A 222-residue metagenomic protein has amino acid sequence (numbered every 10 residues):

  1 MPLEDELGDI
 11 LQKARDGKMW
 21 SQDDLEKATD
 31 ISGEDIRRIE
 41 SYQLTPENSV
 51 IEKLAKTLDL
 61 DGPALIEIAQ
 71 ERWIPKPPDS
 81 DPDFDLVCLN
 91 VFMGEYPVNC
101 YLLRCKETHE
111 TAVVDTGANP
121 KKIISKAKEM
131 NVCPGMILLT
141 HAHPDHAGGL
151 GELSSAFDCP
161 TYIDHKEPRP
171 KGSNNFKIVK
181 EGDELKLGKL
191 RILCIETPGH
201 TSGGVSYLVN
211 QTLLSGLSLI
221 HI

Functional and structural regions predicted by a protein language model:
M1-K18: A short, Lys/Arg-rich alpha-helix, primarily the initiator
R15, E26, A55: The alpha-helix within a helix-turn-helix
D30, N48-A64: DNA major-groove recognition helix of helix-turn-helix/homeodomain DNA-binding modules
I31-T45: Recognition helix of helix-turn-helix/homeodomain-like DNA-binding domains that insert into the DNA major groove
T45, N119-L190: Active-site HxH/HxHxD metal-binding segment of metal-dependent hydrolases
P78-M130, V205-S218: Conserved beta-strand hairpin/beta-sheet module of binuclear metal-dependent hydrolase folds, prominently
L102, G182-L208: Core dinuclear metal-dependent hydrolase active-site scaffold
I220-I222: Conserved small/polar residues in nucleotide/adenosyl-binding loops
